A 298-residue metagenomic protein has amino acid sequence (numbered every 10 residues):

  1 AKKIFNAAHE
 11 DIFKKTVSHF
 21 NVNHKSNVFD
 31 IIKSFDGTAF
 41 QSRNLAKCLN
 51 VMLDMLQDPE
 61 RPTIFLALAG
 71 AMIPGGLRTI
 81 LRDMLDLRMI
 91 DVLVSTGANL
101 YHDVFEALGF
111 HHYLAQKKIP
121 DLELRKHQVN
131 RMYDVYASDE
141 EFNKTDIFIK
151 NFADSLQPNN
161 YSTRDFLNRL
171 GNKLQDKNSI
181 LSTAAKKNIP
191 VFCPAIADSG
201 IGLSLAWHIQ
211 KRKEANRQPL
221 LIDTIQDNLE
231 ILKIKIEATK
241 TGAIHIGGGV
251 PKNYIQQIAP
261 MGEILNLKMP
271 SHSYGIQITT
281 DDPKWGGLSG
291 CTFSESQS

Functional and structural regions predicted by a protein language model:
A1-L68, I73-S298: Conserved catalytic alpha/beta core of Sir2/sirtuin-type deacylases, generalized to analogous enzyme cores that bind
